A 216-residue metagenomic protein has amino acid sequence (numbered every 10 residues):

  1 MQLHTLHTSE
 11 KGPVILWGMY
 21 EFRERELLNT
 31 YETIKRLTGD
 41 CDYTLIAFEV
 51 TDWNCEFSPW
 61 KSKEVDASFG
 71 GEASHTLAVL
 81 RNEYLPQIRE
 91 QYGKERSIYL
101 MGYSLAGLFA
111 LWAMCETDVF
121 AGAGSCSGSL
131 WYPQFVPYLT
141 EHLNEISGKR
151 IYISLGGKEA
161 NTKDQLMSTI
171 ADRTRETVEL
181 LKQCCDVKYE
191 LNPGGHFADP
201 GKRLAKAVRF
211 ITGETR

Functional and structural regions predicted by a protein language model:
M1-T8: A short loop-to-beta-strand scaffold at the N-terminal edge of the catalytic core in hydrolase folds
S9-Q91: Serine-hydrolase catalytic machinery in alpha/beta-hydrolase-like enzymes
W17-E21, S127, L155: The conserved beta1-alpha1 loop
F48-D52, G128, G194: Active-site loop/turn elements of alpha/beta-hydrolase fold enzymes, especially the short glycine-/histidine-rich
M101-A106, A110: Gly/Ala-rich beta-loop-alpha elbow adjacent to hydrolase catalytic centers
W112-E116: Active-site signature of alpha/beta-hydrolase-fold catalytic machinery across serine- and Asp/Cys-nucleophile hydrolases
V119-W131: A conserved short beta-strand
L130-I211: The feature captures the conserved acid-bearing segment of alpha/beta-hydrolase catalytic domains
